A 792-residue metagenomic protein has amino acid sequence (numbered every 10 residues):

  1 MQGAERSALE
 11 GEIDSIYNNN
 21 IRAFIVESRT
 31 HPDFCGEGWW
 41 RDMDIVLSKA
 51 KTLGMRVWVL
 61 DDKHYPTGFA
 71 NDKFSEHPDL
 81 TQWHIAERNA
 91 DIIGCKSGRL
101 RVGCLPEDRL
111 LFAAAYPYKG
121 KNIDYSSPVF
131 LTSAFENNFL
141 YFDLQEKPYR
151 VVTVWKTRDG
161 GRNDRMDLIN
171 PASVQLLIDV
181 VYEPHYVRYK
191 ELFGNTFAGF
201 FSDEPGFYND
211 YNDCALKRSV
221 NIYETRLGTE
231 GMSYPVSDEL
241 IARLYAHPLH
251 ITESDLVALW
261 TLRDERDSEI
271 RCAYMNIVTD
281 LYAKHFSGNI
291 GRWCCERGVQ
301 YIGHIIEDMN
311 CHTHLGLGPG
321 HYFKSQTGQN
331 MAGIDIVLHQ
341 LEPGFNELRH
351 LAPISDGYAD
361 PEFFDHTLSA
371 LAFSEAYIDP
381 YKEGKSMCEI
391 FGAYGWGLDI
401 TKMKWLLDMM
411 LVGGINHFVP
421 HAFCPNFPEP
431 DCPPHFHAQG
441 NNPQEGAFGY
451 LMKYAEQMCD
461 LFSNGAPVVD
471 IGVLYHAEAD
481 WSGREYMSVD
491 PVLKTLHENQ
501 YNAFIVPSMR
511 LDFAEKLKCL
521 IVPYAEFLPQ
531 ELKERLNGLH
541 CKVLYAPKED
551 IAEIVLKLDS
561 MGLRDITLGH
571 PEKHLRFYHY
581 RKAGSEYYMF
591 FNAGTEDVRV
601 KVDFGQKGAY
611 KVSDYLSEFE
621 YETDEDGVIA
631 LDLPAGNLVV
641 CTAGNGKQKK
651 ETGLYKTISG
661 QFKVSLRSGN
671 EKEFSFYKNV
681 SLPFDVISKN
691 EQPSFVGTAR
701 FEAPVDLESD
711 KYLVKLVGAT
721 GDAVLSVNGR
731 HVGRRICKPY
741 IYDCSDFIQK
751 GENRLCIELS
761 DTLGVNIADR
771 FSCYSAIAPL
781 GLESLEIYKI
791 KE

Functional and structural regions predicted by a protein language model:
E5-E10, R22-R29, F34-D72, H77-D91 (+9 more regions): Carbohydrate-binding surfaces of carbohydrate-active enzymes
F69-E191: Catalytic and substrate-binding clefts that recognize carbohydrates or anionic sugar/phosphate headgroups
Y116-P117, L568-H570, Y580-R581, A723-S726: Short aromatic-centered micro-motifs
F139-F142, V628-L631, I741-F747: Exposed aromatic-hydrophobic patches
D159-G160, K647-Q648, S760-I767: Short acidic/polar inter-strand loop motif in beta-rich domains
V705-N728, L755-E758: Aromatic-lined ligand-binding clefts that engage carbohydrates, nucleic acids, or primary amines
L707, Y740-E752, E758, L763: Short, surface-exposed tryptophan/glycine-enriched loops that mediate extracellular molecular recognition
I767-E792: Exposed low-complexity, polar/acidic, P/S/T/G-rich flexible segments that act as propeptides, protease-susceptible
